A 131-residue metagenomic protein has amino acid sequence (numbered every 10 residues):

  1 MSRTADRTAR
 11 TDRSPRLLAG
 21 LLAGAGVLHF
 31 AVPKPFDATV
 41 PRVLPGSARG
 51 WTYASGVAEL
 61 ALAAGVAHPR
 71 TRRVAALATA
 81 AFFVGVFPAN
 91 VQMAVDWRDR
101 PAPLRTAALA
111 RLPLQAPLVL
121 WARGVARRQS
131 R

Functional and structural regions predicted by a protein language model:
M1-R131: Short amphipathic, positively biased membrane-proximal segments that drive organelle/inner-membrane targeting
